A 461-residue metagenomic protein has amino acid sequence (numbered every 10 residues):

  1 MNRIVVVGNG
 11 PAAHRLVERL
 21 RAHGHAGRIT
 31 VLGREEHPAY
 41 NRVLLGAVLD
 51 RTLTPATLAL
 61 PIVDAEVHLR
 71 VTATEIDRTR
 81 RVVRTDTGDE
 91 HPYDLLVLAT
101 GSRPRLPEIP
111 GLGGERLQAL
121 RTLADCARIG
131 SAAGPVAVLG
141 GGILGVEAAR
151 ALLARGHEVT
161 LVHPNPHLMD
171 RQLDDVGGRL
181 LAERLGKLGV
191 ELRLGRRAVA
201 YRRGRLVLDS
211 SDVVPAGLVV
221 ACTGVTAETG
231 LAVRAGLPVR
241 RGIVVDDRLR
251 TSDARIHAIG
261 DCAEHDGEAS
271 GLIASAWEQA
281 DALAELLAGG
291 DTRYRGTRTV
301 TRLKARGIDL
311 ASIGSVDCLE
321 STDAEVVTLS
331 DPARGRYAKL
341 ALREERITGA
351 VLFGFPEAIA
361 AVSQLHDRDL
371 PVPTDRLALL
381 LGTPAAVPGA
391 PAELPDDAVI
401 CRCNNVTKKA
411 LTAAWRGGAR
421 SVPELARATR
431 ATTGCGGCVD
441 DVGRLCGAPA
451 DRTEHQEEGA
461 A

Functional and structural regions predicted by a protein language model:
M1, L60-A137, V207-D209, V220-T223 (+3 more regions): FAD-binding core/adjacent interface of flavoenzyme oxidoreductases
M1-V67, A151-Q172: Beta1-alpha1 glycine-rich phosphate/pyrophosphate-binding loop at the start of Rossmann-like nucleotide-binding domains
N2-R3, C262-A360, A386-I400, N405 (+2 more regions): Mid-to-C-terminal Rossmann-like scaffold of FAD/NAD(P)H-dependent oxidoreductases
G8-P11, R34, R121, L139-L144: Glycine-rich Rossmann-fold phosphate-binding loop(s) that bind the pyrophosphate of adenine dinucleotide cofactors
G113-G134, R202-V207, S211-E278, P371 (+1 more regions): FAD-site-proximal beta/loop scaffold in flavoenzymes
P135, G145-V199, A276, Y294-A305 (+1 more regions): Rossmann-like dinucleotide-binding cores of NAD(P)H-dependent redox enzymes
P356-T374: A short, polar/charged loop-to-alpha-helix boundary motif
D397-L411, R427-G447: Local cysteine-cluster metal-coordination motifs and their immediate loop/turn environment, predominantly Fe-S cluster
